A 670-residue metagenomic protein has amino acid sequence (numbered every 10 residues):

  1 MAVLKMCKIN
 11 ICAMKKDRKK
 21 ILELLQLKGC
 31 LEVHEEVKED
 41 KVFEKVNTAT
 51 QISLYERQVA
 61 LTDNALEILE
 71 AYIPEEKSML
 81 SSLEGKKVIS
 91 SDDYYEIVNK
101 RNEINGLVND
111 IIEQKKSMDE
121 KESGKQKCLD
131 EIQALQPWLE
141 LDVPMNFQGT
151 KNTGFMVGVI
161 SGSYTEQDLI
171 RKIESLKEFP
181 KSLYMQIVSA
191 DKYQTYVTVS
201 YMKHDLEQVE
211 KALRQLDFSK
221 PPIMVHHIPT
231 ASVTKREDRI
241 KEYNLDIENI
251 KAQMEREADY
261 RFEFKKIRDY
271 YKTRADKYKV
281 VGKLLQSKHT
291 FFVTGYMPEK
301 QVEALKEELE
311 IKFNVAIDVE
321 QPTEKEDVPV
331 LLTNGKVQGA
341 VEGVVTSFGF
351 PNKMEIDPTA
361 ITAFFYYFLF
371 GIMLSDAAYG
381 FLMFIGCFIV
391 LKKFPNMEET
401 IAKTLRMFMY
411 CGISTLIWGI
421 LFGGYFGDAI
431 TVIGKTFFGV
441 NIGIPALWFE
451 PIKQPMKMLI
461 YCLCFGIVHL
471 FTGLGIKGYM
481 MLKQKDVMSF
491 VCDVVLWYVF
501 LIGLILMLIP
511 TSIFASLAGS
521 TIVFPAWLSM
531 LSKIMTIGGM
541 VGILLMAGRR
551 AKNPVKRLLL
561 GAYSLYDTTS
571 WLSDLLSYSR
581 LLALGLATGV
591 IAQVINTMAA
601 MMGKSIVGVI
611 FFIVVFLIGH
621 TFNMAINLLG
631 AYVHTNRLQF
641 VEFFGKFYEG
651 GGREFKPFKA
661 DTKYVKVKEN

Functional and structural regions predicted by a protein language model:
M1-T362, V390, A402-L405: Long, charged N-terminal accessory/stalk domains
A2-C7, K16-L22, Q26-V33, K300-N670: Conserved, carboxylate-rich catalytic/transport cores that coordinate ions
